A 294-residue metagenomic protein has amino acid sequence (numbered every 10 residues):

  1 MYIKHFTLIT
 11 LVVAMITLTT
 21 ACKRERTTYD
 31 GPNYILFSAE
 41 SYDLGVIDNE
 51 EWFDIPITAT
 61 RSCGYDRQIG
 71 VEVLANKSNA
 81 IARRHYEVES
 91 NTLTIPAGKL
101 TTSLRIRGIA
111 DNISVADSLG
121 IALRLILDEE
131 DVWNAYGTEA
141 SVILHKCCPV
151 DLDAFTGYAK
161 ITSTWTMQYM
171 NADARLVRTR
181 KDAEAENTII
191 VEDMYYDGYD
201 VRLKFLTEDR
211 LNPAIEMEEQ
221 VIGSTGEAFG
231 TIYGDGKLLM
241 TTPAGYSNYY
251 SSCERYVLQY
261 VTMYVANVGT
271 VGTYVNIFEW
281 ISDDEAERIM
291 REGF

Functional and structural regions predicted by a protein language model:
M1, C22, G245-Y246: Absolute protein N-terminus
M1-I9: Bacterial N-terminal signal peptides that target proteins for export
I3, T28, I121-L123, V191 (+1 more regions): Intrinsically disordered, low-complexity peptide-like regions
I9-T10, F205: Intrinsically disordered, low-complexity segments enriched in polar/charged small residues
V13-A14: Repetitive helical segments and hydrophobic/amphipathic motifs
T17-A21: C-terminal motif of bacterial Sec signal peptides marking the signal peptidase cleavage site
K23-S103, R107-T162, R288-F294: Acidic/polar, low-complexity intrinsically disordered N-terminal segments immediately downstream of a Sec signal
C147-F294: Ser/Thr/Gly/Pro-rich, low-complexity flexible regions
